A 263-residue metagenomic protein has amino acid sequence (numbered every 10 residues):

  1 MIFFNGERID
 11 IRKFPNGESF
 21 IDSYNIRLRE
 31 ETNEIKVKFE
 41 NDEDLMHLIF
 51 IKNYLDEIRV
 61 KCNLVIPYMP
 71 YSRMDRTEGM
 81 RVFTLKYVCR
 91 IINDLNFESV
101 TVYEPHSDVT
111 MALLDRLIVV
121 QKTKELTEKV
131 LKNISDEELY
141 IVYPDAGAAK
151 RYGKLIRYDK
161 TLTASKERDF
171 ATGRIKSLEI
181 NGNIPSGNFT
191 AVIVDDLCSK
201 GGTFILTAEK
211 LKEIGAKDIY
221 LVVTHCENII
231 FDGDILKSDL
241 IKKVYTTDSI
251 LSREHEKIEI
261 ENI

Functional and structural regions predicted by a protein language model:
M1-I263: PRPP-associated nucleotide enzymes
